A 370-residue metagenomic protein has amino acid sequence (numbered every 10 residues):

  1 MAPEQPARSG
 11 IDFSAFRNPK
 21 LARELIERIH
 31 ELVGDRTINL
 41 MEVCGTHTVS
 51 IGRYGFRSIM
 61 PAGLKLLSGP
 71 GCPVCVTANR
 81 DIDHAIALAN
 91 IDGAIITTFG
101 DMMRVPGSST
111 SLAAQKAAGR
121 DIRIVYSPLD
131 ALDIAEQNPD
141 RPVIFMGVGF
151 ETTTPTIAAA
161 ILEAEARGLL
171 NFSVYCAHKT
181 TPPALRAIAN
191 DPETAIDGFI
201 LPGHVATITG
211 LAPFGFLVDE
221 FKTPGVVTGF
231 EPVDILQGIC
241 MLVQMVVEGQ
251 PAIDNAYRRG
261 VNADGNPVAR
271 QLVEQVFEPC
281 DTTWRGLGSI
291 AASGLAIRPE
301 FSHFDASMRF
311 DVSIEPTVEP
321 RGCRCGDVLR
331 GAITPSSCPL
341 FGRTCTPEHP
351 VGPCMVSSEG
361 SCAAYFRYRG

Functional and structural regions predicted by a protein language model:
A2-D140, T154, A158, L162-R167 (+4 more regions): Metallocofactor- and cofactor-centric catalytic cores in central/energy metabolism, strongly enriched
T37-L40, N171-F172, E248-R258, W284-R285 (+2 more regions): Flexible, glycine/charged-enriched surface loops at secondary-structure junctions
L40-E42, R123, I144-G147, S173-Y175 (+2 more regions): Short catalytic-loop micro-motif centered on adjacent basic/acidic residues
D81-H84, E136-V143, A187-P192, F214-F216 (+1 more regions): Short, surface-exposed amphipathic charged segments that create phosphate/polyanion-binding patches used for binding
Q137-R141, E163-L170, D191-T194, T223 (+1 more regions): Secondary-structure boundary elements
M146, F150-P213: Phosphate/pyrophosphate-binding betaalpha-module
Y175, E193-N262: A conserved active-site cap/scaffold subdomain adjacent to cofactor or substrate pockets
Q237-D327: Internal helical hairpin/lid segments
